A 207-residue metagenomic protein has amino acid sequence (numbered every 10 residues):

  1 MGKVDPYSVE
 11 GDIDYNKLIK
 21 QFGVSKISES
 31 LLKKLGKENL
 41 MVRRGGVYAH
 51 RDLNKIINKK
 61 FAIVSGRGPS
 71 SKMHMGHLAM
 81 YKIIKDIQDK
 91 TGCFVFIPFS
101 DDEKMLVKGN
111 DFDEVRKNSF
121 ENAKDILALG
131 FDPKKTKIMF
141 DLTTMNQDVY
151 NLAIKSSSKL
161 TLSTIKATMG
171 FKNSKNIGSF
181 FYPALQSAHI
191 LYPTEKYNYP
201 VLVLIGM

Functional and structural regions predicted by a protein language model:
M1-G68: Non-catalytic terminal extensions that flank enzyme cores
G2-G11, P69-S71, Q147-Y150, K159-M207: Active-site cores that bind ATP or allylic diphosphates and position pyrophosphate for catalysis
E38-K104, V203-L204: N-terminal catalytic cores of NTP/NDP-binding nucleotidyl/phosphoryl-transfer enzymes
L53-I56, K85-T91, N118-K124, I177-Y192: Structured alpha-helical segments in the cores of large, soluble enzyme domains
M75-A79, N110-N118: Alpha-helix N-cap and loop-to-helix initiation/capping positions
F94, L129-M139, L160-M169: Short secondary-structure capping/junction motifs at helix and strand boundaries
E114-I138: A glycine-rich helix N-cap at a beta->alpha junction
K135-N146, I205-G206: Acidic carboxylate-rich catalytic motifs and surrounding loops in phosphoryl-/glycosyl-chemistry enzymes
